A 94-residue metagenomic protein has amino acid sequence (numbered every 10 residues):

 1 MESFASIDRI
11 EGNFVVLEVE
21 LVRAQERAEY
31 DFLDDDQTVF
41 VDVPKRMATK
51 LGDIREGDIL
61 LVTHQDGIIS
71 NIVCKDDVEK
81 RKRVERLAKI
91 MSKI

Functional and structural regions predicted by a protein language model:
E2: Short coil/loop residues immediately preceding or within conserved phosphate-binding loops of NTP-utilizing enzyme
S6-I7: Conserved hydrophobic positions within beta-strands
G12-E18: Short aromatic-glycine-enriched beta-strand elements
V19-F32, S92-I94: Short solvent-exposed strand/turn elements
Q25-G52: Beta-strand/loop nucleic-acid-binding surfaces
E56-I68: Flexible glycine-rich surface loops and low-complexity tracts that mediate binding to linear polymers
Q65-V78: Short, Lys/Arg- and Gly-enriched loop/turn segments at beta-strand edges
D76-I94: Short peripheral tails and domain-boundary helices/loops at the edges of structured domains
